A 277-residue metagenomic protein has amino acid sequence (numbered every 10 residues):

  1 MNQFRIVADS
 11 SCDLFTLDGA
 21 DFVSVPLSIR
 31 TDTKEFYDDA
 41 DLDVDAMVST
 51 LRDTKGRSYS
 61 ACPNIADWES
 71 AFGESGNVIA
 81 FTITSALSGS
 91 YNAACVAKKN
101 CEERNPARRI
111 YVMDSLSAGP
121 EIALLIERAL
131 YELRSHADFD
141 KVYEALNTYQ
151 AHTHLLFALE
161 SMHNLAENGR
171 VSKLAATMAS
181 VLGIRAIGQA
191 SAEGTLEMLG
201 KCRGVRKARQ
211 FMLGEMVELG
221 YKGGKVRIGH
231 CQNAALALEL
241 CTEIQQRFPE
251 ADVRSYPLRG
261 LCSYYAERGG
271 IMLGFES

Functional and structural regions predicted by a protein language model:
N2-Q3, S11-S28, T33-K34, L87-S90 (+3 more regions): Mixed-charge interfacial surface used for oligomerization/domain docking and macromolecular partner engagement
V7: Generic enzyme active-site microenvironment
K34-E103: Class I S-adenosyl-L-methionine
T82, Y111-V112: A glycine-rich beta-strand to alpha-helix segment that forms a phosphate/ribose-binding loop at ligand/cofactor sites
P106: Rossmann-fold dehydrogenase core element
